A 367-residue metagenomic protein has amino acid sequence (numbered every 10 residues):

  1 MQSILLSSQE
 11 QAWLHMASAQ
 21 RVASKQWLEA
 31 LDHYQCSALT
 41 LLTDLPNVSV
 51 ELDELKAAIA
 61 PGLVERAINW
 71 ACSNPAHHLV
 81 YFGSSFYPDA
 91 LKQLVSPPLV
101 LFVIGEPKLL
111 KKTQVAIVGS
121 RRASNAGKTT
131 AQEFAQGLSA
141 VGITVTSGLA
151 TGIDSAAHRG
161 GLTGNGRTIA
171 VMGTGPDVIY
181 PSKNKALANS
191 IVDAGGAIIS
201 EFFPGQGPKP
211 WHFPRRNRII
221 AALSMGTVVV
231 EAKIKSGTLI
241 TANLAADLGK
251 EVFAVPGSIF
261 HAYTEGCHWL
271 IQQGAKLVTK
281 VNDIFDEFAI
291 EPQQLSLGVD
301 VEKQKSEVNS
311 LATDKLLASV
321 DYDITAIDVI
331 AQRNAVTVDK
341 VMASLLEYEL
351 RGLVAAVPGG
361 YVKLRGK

Functional and structural regions predicted by a protein language model:
M1-F86, R351-G360, L364-K367: Short, small/acidic-rich helices and loops at N termini and domain boundaries of DNA replication/processing enzymes
M1-Q9, Y81-K367: Glycine-biased, small-residue-rich flexible motifs in mid-sequence functional cores and linkers
